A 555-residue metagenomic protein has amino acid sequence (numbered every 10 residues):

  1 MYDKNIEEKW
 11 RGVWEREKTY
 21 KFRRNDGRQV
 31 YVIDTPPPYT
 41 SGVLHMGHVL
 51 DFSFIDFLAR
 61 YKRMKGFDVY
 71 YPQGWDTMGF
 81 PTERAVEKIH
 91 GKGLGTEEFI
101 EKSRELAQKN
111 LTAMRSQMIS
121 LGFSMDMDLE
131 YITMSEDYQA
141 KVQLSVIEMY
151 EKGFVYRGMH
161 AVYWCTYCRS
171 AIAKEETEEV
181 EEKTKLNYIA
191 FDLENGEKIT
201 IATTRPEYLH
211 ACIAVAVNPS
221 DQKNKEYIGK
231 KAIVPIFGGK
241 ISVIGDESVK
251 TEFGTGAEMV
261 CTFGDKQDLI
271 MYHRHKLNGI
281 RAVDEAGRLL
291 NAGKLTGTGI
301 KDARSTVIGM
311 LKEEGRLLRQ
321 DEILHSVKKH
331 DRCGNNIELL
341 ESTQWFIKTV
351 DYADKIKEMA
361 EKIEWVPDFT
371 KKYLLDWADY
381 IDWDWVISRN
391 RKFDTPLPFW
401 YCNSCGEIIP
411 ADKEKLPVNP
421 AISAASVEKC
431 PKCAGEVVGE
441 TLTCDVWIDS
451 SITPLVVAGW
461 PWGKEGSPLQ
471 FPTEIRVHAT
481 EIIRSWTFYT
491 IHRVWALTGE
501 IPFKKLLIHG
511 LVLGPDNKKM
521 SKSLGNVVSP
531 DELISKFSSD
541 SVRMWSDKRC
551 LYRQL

Functional and structural regions predicted by a protein language model:
M1-M46, L318, D331, T370-K372: Non-catalytic terminal extensions that flank enzyme cores
E8-K9, V13-E17, E87-K198, F253-S404 (+4 more regions): Residue patterns forming the tRNA-binding/recognition surfaces of aminoacyl-tRNA synthetases and related DALR
W10, G66-Q73, C212-K231, I491-V494: Carboxylate/His-rich catalytic cores and anion/metal-binding grooves
R23-A85, T133, V142, I201-T204 (+4 more regions): N-terminal catalytic cores of NTP/NDP-binding nucleotidyl/phosphoryl-transfer enzymes
G27-R28, P36-P37, P72-E83, E130-Y138 (+3 more regions): Short, solvent-exposed turn/loop segments enriched in Gly/Ser/Thr/Pro and often Arg
Y39-Q73, Y167, E176-D192, E258 (+4 more regions): Conserved active-site neighborhood of enzyme catalytic/cofactor-binding cores
R84-K88, E207-V217, D268-L277, G459-W460 (+1 more regions): Short active-site loop/helix that positions an aromatic residue
I199-A257, D265-I270: Protease-associated
